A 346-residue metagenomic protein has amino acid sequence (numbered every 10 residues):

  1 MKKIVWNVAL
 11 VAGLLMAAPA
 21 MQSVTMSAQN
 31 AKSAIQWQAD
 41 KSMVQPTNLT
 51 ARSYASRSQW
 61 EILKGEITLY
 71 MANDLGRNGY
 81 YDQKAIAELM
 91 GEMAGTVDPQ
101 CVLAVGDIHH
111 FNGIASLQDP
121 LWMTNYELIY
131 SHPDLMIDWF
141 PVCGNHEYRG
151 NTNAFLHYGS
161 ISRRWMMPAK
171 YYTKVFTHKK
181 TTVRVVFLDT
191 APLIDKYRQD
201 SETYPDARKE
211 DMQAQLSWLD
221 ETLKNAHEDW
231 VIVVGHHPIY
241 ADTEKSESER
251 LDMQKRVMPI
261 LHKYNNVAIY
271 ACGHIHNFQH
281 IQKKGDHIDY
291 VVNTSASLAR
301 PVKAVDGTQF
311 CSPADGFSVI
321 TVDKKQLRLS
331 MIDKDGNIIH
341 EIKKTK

Functional and structural regions predicted by a protein language model:
K2-C101, T124-P141, K170-R184, V231 (+1 more regions): Acidic, histidine-bearing metal-coordination/catalytic regions of metal-dependent phosphoesterases
S33-S56, H110-W230, S246-I269, I275-D323 (+1 more regions): Extended active-site neighborhood of metal-dependent phosphoesterases/phosphodiesterases
N73-D74, G106-D107, L188, G235 (+1 more regions): Active-site flanking residues adjacent to catalytic metal/cofactor-binding acidic residues
E92-N112, A268: Active-site metal-binding motif and surrounding structural segment of the metallo-beta-lactamase
G106, C143, G235-H237, M331: A cross-domain feature marking catalytic cores of carbohydrate-active enzymes and several ubiquitous metabolic/repair
